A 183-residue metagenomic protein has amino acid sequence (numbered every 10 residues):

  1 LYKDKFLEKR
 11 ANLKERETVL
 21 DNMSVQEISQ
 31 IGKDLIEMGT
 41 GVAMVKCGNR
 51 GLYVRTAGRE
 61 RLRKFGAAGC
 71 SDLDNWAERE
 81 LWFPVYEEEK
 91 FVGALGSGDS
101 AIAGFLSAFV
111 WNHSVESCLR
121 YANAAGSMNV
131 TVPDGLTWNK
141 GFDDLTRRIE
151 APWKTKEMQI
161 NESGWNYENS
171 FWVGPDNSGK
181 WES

Functional and structural regions predicted by a protein language model:
D4-S183: Conserved phosphate-binding/catalytic region of the ribokinase-like
